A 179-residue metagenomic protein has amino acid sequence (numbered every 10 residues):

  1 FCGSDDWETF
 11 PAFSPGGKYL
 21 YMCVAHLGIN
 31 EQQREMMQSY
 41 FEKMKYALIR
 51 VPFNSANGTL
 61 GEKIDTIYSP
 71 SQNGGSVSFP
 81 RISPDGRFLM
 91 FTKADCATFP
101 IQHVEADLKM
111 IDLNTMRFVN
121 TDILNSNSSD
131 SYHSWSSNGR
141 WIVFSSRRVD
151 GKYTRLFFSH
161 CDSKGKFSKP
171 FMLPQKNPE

Functional and structural regions predicted by a protein language model:
F1-E8, C23-P52, Y68-S76, T92-L108 (+2 more regions): A flexible loop/linker signature enriched in serine peptidases of the S9 family
F1-W7, P52-S76, M110-S129, H160-E179: Multi-bladed beta-propeller domains
F10-A12, F79-R81, Y132-S134: Conserved beta-strand position repeated once per blade in WD40 beta-propeller domains
F13-Y19, N54-T59: Secondary-structure boundary elements
S14-G16, S83, S136-N138: Structural WD40 beta-propeller signal
G17-Y21, G86-L89, I142: Hydrophobic beta-strand positions that form the internal "hydrophobic ladder" of WD40/Gbeta-like beta-propeller blades
P84-F91, A106-I111, V119, S137: Feature representing long, continuous alpha-helical segments
S136-G165: C-terminal structured "cap/appendage" subdomains that terminate the fold
